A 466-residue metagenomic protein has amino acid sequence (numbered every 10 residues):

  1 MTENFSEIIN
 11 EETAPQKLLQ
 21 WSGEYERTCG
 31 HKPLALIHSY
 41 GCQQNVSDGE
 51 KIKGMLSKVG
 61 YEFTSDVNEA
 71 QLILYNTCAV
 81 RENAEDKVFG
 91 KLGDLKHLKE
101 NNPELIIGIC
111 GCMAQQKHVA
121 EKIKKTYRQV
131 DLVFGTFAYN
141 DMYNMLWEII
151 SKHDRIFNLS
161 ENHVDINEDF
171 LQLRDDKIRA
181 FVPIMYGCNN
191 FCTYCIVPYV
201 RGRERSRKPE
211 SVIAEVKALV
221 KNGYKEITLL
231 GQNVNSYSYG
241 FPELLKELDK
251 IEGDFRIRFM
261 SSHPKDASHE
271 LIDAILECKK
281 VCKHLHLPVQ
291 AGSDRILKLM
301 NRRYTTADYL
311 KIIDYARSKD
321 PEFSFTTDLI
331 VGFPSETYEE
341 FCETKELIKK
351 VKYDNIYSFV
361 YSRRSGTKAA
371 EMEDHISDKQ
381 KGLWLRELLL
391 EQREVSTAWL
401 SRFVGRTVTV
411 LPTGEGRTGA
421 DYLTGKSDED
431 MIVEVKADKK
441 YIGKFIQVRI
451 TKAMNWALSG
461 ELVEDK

Functional and structural regions predicted by a protein language model:
M1-L230, E270, L285, A307-S318 (+5 more regions): Proteins enriched for Cys/Gly/acidic motifs involved in redox and nucleic-acid/cofactor modification
E3, E371-K466: Terminal RNA-binding accessory module
C42, S238-G253, M300-R303, Y361-E394: Radical SAM enzyme [4Fe-4S]-AdoMet core and its adjacent flexible, acidic and glycine-rich loops/tails across
E104-I109, Q116-H118, V220-Y338, K349: Conserved SAM/AdoMet-binding glycine-rich loop
N140, N190, N235, D294-R295 (+2 more regions): Glycine-centered loop/turn positions within well-structured domains that cap or flank conserved ligand/cofactor-binding
Q172-R174, D273-E277, V289, L400-R402 (+2 more regions): Replace "in large, NTP-powered and nucleic-acid-processing enzymes" with "in large, NTP-powered factors and other
D175-I178, C188-N190, V281, A291 (+5 more regions): Short flexible coil/turn linkers enriched for glycine and charged/polar residues that connect secondary-structure
C192, V212, L229, F259 (+7 more regions): Conserved, mostly hydrophobic/aromatic
